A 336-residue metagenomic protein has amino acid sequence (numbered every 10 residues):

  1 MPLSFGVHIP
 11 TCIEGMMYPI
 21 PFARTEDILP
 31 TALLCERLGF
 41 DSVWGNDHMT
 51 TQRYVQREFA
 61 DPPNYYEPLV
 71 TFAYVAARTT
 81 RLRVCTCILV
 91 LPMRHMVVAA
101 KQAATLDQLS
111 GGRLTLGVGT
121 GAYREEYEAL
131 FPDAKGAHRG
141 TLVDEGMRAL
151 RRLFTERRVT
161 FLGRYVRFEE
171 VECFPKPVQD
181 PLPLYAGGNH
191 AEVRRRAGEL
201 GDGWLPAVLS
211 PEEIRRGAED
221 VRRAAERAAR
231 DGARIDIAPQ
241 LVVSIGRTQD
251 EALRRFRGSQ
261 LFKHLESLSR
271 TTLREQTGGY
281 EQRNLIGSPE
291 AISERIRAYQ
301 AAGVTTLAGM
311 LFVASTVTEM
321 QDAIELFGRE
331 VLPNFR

Functional and structural regions predicted by a protein language model:
M1-R78, D180-L182: N-terminal beta1-alpha1-beta2 module of alpha/beta enzyme domains
P2-A23, L91-T160, V208-R215, E219 (+1 more regions): Flexible, glycine-rich active-site loops centered on histidine and acidic residues that chelate a metal or position
F5-I9, V43-G45, R83-T86, L114-V118 (+4 more regions): Hydrophobic faces of well-ordered beta-strands that scaffold small-molecule active sites in alpha/beta enzyme cores
I9, E36, G136-C173, P211-T305 (+3 more regions): An alpha-helical appendage that flanks or caps ligand/catalytic pockets
T11-E26, I88-V97, P177-N189, V243-G246 (+1 more regions): Active-site mouth loops of central-metabolism enzymes
F22-C35, A99-Q102, A186-R196, S288-A298: Short, acidic/polar
C35, G39, D47, V75 (+11 more regions): Conserved, mostly hydrophobic/aromatic
R57-V84, L142-A149, L153, R227 (+1 more regions): Alpha-helix-loop-beta-strand connector modules within alpha/beta enzyme cores
